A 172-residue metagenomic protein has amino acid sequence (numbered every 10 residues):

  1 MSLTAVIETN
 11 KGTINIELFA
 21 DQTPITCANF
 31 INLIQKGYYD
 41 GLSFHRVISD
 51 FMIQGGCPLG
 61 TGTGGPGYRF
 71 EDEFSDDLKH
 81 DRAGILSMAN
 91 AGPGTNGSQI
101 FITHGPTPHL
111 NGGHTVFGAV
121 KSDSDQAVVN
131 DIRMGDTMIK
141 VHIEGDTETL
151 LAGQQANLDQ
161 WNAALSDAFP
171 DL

Functional and structural regions predicted by a protein language model:
M1-L172: Cyclophilin-like peptidyl-prolyl cis-trans isomerases
